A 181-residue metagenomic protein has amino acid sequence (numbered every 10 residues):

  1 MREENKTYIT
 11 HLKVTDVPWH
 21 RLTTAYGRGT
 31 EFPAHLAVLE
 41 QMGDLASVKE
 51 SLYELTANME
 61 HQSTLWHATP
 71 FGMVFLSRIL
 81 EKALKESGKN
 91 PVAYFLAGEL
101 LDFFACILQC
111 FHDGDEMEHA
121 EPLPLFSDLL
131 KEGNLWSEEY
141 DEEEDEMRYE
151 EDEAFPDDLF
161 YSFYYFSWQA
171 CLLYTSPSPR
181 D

Functional and structural regions predicted by a protein language model:
R2-L45: N-terminal "cap/leader" segments of large eukaryotic alpha-helical scaffolds
L12-T23, L36, L55-T64, E151-Y164: Boundary/linker elements of alpha-helical solenoid repeat scaffolds
L36-Q41, S77-E81, K85: HEAT/HEAT-like alpha-solenoid repeats
V48-T56: HEAT-repeat alpha-solenoid elements in large eukaryotic scaffold proteins
A57, H61, R78, K82 (+1 more regions): Positions within ordered alpha-helical repeat solenoids
H67-V74, E116-E121: Short sequence/structural elements of tandem HEAT/ARM alpha-solenoid repeats
C106-L173: Acidic, serine/threonine- and proline-enriched intrinsically disordered linkers and terminal tails in large eukaryotic
Y174-D181: Conserved small/polar residues in nucleotide/adenosyl-binding loops
